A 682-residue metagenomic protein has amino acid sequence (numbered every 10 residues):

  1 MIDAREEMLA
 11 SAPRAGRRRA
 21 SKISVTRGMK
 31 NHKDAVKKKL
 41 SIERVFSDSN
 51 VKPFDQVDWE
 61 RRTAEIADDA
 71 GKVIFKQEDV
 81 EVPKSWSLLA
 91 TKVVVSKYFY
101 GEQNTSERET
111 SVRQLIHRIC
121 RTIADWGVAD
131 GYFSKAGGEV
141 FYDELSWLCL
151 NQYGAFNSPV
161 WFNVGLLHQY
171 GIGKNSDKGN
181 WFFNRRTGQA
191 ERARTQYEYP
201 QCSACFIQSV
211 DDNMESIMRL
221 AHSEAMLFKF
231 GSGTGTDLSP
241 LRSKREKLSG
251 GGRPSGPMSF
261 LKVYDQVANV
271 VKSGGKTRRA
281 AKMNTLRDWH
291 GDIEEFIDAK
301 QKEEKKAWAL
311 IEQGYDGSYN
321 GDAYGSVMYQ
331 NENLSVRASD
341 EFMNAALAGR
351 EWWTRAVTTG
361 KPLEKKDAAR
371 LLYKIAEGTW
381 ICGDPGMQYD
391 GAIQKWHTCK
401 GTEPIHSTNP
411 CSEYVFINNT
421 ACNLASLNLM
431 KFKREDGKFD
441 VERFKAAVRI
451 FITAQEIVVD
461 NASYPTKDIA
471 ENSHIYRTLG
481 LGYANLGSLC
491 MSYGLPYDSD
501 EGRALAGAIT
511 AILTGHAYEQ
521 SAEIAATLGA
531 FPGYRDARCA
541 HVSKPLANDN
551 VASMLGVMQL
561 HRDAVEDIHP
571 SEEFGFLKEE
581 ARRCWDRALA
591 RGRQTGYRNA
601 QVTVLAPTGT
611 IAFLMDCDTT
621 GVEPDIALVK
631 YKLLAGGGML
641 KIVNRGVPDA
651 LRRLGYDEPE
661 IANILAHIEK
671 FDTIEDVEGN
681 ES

Functional and structural regions predicted by a protein language model:
I2-S682: Extended catalytic cores of very large enzyme megasubunits
